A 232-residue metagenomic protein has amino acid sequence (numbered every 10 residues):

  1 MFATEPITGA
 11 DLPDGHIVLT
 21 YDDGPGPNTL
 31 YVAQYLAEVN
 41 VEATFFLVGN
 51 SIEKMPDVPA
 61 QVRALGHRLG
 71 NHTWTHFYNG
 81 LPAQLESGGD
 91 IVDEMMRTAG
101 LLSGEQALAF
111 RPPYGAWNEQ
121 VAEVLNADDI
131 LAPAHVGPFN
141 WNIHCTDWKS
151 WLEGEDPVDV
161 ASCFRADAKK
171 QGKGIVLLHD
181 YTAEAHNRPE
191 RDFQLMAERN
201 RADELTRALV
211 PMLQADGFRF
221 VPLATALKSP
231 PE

Functional and structural regions predicted by a protein language model:
M1-E86, D90-I91, M96-R97, L101-A107 (+1 more regions): Active-site beta->alpha N-cap acidic-glycine motif
Y31, E53-D57, H76-Q214, F218-R219 (+1 more regions): Catalytic domains of cell-wall/extracellular-matrix polysaccharide-remodeling enzymes, centered on de-N-acetylation
